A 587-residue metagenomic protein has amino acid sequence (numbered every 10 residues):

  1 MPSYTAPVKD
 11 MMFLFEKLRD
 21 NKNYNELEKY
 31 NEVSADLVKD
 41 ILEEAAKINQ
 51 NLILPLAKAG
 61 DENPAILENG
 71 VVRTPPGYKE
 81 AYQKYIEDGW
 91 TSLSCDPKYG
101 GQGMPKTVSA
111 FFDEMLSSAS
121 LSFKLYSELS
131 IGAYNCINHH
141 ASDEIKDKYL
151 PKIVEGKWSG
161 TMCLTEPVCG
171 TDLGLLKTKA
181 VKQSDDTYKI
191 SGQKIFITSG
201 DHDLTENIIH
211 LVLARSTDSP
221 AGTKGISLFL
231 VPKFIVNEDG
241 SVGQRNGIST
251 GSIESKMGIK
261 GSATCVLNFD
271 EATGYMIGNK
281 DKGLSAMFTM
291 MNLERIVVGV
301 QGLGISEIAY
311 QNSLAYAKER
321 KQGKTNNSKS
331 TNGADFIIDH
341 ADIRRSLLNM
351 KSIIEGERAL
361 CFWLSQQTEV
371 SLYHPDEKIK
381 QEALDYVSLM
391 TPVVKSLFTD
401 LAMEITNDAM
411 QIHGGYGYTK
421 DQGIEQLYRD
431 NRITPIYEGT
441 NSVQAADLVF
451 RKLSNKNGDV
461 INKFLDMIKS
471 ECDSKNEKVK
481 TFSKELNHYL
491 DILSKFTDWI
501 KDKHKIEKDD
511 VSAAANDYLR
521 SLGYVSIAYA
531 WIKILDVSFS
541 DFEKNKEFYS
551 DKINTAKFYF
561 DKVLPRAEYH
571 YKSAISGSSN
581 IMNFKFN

Functional and structural regions predicted by a protein language model:
M1-K124, E144, K148, K572-S573 (+1 more regions): Amphipathic, small/basic residue-rich leader segments at the start of a protein or domain
M1-N25, Y275-D281, N312, K318-E319 (+2 more regions): Acidic, low-complexity proline/glycine-rich segments
P2, K182, I259, W363 (+3 more regions): Alpha-helix capping/hinge segments and adjacent helical runs
K29-E32, E62-T74, A286-V297, Q311-K351 (+4 more regions): Glycine-rich cofactor-pocket loops
Y78, Y126-S130, A141-T178, K182 (+5 more regions): Internal maturation/activation junctions in enzymes
Y99, N455, E471-N587: C-terminal amphipathic alpha-helical interaction region
T187, S191-S241, R245: A short core secondary-structure module
F196-T198, I235-G251, K256, A263-E294 (+2 more regions): A glycine-rich, basic-preceded beta-loop-alpha segment at the flavin cofactor/substrate interface of flavin-utilizing
